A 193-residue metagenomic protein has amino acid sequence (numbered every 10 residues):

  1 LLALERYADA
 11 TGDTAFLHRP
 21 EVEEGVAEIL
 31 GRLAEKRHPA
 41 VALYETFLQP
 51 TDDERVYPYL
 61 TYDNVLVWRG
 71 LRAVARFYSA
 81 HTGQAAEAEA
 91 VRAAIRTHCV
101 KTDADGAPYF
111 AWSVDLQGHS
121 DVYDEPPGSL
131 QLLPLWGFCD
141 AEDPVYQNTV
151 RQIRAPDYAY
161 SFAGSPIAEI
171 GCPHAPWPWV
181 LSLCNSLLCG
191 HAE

Functional and structural regions predicted by a protein language model:
L1-A15, L66-H81, S129-E142, L183-A192: Well-ordered alpha-helical scaffold segments within catalytic/enzyme domains
P20, E24-T46, Y57-R69, H81-V180: Extended ligand-binding clefts on enzyme/binding-domain cores
T51-R55: Contiguous mid-protein beta-loop-alpha structural module that forms a pocket-lining wall or clamp of enzyme active
